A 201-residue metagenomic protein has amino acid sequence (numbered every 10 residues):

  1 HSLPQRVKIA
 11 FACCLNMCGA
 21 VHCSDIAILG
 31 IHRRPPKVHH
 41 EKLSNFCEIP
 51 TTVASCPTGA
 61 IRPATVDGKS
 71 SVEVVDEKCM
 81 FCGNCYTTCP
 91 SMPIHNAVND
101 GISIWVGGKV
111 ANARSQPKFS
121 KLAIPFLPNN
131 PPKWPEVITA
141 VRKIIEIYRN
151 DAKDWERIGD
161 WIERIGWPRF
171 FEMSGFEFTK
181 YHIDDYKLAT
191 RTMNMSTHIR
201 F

Functional and structural regions predicted by a protein language model:
H1-F201: Peripheral terminal and linker regions in Fe-S/redox and tRNA-modifying enzymes
